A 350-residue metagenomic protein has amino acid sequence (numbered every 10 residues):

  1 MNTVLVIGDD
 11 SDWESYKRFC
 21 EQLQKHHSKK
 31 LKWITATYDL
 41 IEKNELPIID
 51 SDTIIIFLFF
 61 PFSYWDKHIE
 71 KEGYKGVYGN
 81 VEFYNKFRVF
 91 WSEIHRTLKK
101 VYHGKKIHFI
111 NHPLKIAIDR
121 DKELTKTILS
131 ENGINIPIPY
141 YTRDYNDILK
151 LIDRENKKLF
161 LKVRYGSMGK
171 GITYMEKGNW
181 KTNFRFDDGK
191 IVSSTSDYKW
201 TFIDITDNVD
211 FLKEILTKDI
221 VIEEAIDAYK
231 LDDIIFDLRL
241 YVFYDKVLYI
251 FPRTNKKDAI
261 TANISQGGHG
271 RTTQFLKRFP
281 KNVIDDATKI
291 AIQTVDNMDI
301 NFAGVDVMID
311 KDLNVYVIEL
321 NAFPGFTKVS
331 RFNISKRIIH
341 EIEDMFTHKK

Functional and structural regions predicted by a protein language model:
M1-L5: Extreme N-terminal starter segment of soluble prokaryotic enzymes
D12-E14, I34-K150: Conserved N-proximal alpha/beta basic substrate-recognition cap immediately N-terminal to, or forming the N-lobe
E14-S15, W65, I118, M168-G171 (+2 more regions): Short catalytic/ligand-binding loop motif for oxyanion handling, primarily in non-cytosolic enzymes, centered on
S15-L31: A short, Lys/Arg-enriched amphipathic alpha-helix followed by its capping loop at the start of a domain
S28-E42, F186, K190-I191: A generic structural motif
E155-N263: Phosphate-binding site of ATP-dependent enzymes
R239, D306-M308: Short, surface-exposed charged micro-motifs
A262-F302, I309-K350: C-terminal active-site "lid" helix and adjoining low-complexity regulatory extension at the edge of ATP-using catalytic
